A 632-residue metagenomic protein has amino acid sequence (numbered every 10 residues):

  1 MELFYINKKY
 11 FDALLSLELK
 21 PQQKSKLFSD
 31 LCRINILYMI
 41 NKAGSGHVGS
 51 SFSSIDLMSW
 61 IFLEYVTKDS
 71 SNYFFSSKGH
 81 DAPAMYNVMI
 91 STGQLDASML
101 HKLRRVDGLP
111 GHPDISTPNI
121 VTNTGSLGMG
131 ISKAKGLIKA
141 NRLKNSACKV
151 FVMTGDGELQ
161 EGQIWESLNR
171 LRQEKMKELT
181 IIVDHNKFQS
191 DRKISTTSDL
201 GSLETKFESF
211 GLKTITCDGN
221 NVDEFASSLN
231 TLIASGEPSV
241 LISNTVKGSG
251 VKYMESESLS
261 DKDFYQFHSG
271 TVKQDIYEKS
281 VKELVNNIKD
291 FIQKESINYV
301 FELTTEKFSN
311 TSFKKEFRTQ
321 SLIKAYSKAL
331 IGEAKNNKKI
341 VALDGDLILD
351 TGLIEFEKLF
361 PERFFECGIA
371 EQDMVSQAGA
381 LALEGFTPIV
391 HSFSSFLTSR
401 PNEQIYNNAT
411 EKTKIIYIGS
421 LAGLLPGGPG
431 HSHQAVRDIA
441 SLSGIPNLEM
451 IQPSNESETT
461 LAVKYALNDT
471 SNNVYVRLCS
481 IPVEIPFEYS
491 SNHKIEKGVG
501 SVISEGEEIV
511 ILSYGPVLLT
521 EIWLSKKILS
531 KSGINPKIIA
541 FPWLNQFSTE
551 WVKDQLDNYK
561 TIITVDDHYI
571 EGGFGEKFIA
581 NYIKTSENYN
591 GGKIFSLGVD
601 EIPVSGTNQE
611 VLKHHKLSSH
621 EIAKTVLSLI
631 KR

Functional and structural regions predicted by a protein language model:
N7, I36-M39, S51-Q173: Cofactor-binding active-site loop characterized by glycine-rich and histidine/acidic residues
S29-S45, D184-N186: N-terminal capping segment at the start of a domain
S50, S76, V152, T216-D218 (+8 more regions): General beta-strand structural signal in soluble alpha/beta enzymes
D96, R105-I120, G128-M129, K133 (+8 more regions): Thiamine diphosphate
D114-E178, I348-L421, V436, T549-E550: Thiamine diphosphate
I233, G427-D469: Internal gly/pro-rich beta-alpha loop/helix module that stabilizes soluble enzyme cofactors or their anionic handles
S296-Q377, A382-P388: Non-catalytic terminal/interface segments that mediate subunit docking, oligomerization, and allosteric communication
